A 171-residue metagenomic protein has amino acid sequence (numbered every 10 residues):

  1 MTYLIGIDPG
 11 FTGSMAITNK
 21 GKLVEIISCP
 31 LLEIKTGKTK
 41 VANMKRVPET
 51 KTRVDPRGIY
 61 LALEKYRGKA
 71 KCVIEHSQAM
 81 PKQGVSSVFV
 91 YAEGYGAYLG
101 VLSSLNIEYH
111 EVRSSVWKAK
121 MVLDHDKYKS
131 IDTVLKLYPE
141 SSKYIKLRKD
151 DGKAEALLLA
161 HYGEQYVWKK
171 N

Functional and structural regions predicted by a protein language model:
M1-N171: Phosphate- and other anionic-substrate recognition elements at nucleic-acid/protein interfaces
